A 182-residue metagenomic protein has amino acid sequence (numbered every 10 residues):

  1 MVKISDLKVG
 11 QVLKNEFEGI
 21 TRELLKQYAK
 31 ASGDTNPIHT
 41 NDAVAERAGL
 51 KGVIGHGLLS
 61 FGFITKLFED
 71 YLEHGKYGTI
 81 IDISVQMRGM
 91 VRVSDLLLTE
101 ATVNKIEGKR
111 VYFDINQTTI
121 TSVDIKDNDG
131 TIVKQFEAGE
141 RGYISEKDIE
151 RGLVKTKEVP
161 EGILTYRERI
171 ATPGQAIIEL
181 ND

Functional and structural regions predicted by a protein language model:
M1-G55, N181-D182: Catalytic strand-loop segment that frames the active site of acyl-thioester-processing enzymes
V2-Q11, V91-D182: HotDog/MaoC-like acyl-thioester-processing domains
K14-E16, R22-L25, E46-A48, L58-T65 (+2 more regions): A broad, low-specificity signal for short, low-complexity segments enriched in glycine/proline and polar/charged
P37-H39, L50, G78-T79, S84-V85 (+3 more regions): Short, intrinsically disordered/low-complexity patches at protein termini and at juxtamembrane boundaries
R47-K51, L59-E100, R110, I125: Hydrophobic beta-strand-centered segment that forms part of the acyl-chain substrate-binding groove
